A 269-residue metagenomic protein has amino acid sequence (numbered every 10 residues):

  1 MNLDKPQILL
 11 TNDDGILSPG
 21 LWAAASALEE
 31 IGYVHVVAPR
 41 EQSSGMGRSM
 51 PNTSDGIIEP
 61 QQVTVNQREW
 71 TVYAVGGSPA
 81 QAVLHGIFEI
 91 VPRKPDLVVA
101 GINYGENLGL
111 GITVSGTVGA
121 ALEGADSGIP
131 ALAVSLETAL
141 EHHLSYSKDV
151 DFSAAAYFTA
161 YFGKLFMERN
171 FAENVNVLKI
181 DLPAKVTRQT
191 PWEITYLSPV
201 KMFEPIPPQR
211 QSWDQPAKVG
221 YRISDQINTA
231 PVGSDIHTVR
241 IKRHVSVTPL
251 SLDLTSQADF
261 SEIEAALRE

Functional and structural regions predicted by a protein language model:
N2-D4, V150, M167-E269: C-terminal accessory domains and tails appended to enzymatic cores
N2-I8, W22-E89, R93-K94: A cross-family phosphate/adenosyl-ligand binding-site feature
L10-L17, N107, G111-I112: Short, glycine-rich nucleotide/cofactor-binding loops
D14, Q42, S78-P79, N103-G105 (+2 more regions): Short glycine-rich anion-binding loops that position phosphate/pyrophosphate groups of nucleotides and phosphorylated
D14-W22, S212-D214: Short acidic, Gly/Ser-rich segments with clustered Asp/Glu that frequently serve as metal-coordination loops in enzyme
H35-V37, Y73, V99, P130-V134 (+2 more regions): Hydrophobic/aromatic beta-strand patches that form the interior of the parallel beta-sheet core in alpha/beta enzyme
H85, R93-E141: Internal, conserved structured core segments that host functional sites
D126-E168: Phosphate/ribose-phosphate-bearing ligand recognition and processing surfaces, centered on ADP-ribose/NAD(+/P+) systems
